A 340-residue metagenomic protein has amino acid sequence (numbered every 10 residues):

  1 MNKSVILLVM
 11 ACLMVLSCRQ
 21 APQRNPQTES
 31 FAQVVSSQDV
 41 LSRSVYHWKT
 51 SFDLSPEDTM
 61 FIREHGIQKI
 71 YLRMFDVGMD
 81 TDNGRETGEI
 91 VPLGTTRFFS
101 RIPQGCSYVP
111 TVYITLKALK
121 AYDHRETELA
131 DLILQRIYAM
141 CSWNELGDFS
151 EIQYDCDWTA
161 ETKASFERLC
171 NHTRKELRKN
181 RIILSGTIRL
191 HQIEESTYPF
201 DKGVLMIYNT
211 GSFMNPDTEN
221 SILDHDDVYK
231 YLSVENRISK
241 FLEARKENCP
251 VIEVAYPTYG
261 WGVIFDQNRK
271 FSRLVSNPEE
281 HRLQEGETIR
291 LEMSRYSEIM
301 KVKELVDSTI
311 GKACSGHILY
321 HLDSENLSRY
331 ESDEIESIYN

Functional and structural regions predicted by a protein language model:
N2-V9: Sec-dependent signal peptide recognition, specifically the positively charged N-region followed immediately by
V15-S17: C-terminal motif of bacterial Sec signal peptides marking the signal peptidase cleavage site
R19-I62, Q68, R73: Boundary/entry segment of secreted carbohydrate-active catalytic domains
V34-K49, R73-L205: Chitinase-like catalytic core of GlcNAc-active glycosidases
G66, Y138, S142-I152, S196-F213 (+2 more regions): Structural recognition of alpha->loop->beta junctions
I70, Y154, G203, V254 (+1 more regions): Conserved, mostly hydrophobic/aromatic
A164, R168-D266: Substrate-binding surface in catalytic domains of secreted glycosidases
E253-A255, Y259-W261, D266-N340: Substrate-binding cleft of secreted/luminal carbohydrate-active enzymes
